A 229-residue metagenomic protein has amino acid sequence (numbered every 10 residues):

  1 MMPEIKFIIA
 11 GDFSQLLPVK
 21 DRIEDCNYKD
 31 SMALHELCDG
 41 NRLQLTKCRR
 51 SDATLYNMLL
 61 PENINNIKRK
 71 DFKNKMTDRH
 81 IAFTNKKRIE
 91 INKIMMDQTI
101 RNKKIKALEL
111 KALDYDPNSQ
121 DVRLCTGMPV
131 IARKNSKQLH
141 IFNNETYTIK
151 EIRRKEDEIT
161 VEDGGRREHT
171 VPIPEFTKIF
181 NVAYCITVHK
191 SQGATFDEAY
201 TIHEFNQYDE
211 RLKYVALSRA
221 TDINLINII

Functional and structural regions predicted by a protein language model:
M1-I229: Conserved ATP-binding/catalytic motifs of P-loop helicase motor domains
